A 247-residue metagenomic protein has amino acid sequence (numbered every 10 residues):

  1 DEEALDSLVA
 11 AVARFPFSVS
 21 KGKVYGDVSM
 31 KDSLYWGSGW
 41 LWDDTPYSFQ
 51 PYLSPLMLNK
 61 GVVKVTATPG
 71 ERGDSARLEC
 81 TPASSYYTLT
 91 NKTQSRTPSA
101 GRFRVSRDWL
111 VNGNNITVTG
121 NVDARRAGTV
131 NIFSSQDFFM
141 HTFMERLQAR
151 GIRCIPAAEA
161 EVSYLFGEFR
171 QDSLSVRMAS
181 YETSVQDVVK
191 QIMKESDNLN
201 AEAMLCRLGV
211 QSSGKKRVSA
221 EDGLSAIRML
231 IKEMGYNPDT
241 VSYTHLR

Functional and structural regions predicted by a protein language model:
D1-D239: Conserved serine DD-peptidase/penicillin-binding transpeptidase domain and beta-lactam-recognizing active-site
T244-H245: Conserved small/polar residues in nucleotide/adenosyl-binding loops
